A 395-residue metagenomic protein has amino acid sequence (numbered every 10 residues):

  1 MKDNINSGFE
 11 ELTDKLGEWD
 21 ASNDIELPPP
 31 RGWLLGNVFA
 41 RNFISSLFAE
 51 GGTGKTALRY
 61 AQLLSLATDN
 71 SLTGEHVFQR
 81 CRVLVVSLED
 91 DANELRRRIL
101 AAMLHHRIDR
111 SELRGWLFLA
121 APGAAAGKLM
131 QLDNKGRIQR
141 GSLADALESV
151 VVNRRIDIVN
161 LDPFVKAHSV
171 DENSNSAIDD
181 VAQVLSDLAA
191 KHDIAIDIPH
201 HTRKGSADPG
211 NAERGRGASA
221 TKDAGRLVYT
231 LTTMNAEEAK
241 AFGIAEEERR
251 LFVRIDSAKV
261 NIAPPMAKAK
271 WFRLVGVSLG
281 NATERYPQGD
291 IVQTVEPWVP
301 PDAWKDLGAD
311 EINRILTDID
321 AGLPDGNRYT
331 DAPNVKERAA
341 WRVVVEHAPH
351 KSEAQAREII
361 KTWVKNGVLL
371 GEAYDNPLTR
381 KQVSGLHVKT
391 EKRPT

Functional and structural regions predicted by a protein language model:
K2-T13, V152-R155, K191, A236-T395: C-terminal regions of RecA-like/P-loop NTPase motor modules
N6-L104, R110: The Walker A/P-loop phosphate-binding site
D14, P29, L34-L35, F78-D171: Conserved inter-motif catalytic segment of the P-loop NTP-binding fold
F39, V85, D162, G225 (+1 more regions): Conserved RecA-like P-loop NTPase ATPase core
N42, C81, R154, H192 (+1 more regions): Structured loop/turn residues at beta-strand edges in well-structured enzyme cores
S46-L47, G52, A57, G141 (+3 more regions): Phosphate-binding/switch region of NTP-binding enzymes
L72-F78, S206, G326-A332: Short helix/loop segment immediately N-terminal to the Walker
